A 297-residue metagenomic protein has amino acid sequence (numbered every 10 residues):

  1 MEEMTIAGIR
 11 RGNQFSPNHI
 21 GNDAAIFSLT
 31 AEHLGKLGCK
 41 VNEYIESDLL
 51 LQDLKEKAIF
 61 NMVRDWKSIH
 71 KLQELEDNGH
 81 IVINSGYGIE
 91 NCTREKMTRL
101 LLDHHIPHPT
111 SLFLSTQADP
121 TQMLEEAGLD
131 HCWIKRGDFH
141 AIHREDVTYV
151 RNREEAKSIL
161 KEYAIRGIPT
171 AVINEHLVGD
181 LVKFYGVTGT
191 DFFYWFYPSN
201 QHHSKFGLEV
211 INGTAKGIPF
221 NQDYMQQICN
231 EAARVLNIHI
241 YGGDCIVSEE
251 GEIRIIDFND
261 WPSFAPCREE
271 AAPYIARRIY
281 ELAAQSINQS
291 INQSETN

Functional and structural regions predicted by a protein language model:
E2, I6-F15, E76-G79, Y87-N174 (+3 more regions): Active-site nucleotide/adenylate-binding loops and adjacent lid/helix of ATP-dependent enzymes
R10-L114: Conserved N-proximal alpha/beta basic substrate-recognition cap immediately N-terminal to, or forming the N-lobe
L29-H33, F220, R234-I238, V247-N297: C-terminal active-site "lid" helix and adjoining low-complexity regulatory extension at the edge of ATP-using catalytic
E46, A171, V182, I238-E250: A short glycine-rich, hydrophobically flanked beta-strand micro-motif that places a catalytic Asp/Glu for divalent metal
R64-W66, G137-F139, W261: Short glycine-rich anion-binding loops that position phosphate/pyrophosphate groups of nucleotides and phosphorylated
G79, S204-G213, D257-S263: Short glycine/proline- and charge-enriched loop/turn segments that cap or connect secondary-structure elements
C132, V172, F192, Y241 (+1 more regions): Protein kinase-like catalytic core scaffold
Y149-L236: Phosphate-binding site of ATP-dependent enzymes
